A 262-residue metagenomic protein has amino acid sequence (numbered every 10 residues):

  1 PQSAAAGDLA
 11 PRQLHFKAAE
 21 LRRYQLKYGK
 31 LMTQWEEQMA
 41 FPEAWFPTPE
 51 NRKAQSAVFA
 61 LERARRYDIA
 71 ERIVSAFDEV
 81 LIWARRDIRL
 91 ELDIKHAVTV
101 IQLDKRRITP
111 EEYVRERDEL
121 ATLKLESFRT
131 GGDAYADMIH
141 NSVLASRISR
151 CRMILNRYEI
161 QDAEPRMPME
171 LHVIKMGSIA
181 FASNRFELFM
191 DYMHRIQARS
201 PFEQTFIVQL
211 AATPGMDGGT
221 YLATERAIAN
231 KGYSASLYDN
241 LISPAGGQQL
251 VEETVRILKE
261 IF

Functional and structural regions predicted by a protein language model:
P1-F262: Non-catalytic substrate/cofactor recognition surfaces at enzyme active-site rims
